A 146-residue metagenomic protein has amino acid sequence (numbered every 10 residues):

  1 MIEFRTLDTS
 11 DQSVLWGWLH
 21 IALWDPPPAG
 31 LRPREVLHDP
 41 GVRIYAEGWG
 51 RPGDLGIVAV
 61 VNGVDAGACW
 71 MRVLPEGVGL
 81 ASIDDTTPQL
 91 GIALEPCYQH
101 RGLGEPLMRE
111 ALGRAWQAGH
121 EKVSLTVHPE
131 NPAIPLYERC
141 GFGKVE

Functional and structural regions predicted by a protein language model:
M1-S13, G17, I21: Conserved N-terminal entry element of GNAT/NAT acetyltransferase domains
L19, R32-G56, V60-V61: Active-site rim helix/loop that mediates acceptor-substrate recognition in acyltransferases
V58, V64-L74: Conserved beta-strand in the GNAT
Q89-H100, V127-H128: A short, internal acetyl-CoA/4′-phosphopantetheine-binding micro-motif in the GNAT/acyltransferase core
L94, H100-Q117, E138-R139: Conserved acetyl-CoA-binding loop-helix of GNAT-fold acetyltransferases
G104, M108, H128-A133: Short glycine/proline-centered loop/turn elements that form peptide/ligand docking sites
A115-H128: Conserved GNAT acetyl-CoA-binding A-motif
E138-E146: Conserved acetyl-CoA-binding loop of GNAT-fold acetyltransferases
